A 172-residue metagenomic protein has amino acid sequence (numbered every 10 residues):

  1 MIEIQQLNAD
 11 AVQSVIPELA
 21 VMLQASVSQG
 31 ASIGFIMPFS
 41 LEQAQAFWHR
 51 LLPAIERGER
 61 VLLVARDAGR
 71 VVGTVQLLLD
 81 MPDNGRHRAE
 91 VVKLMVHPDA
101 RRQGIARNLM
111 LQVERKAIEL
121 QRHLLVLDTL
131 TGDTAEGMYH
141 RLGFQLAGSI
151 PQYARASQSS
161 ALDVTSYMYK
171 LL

Functional and structural regions predicted by a protein language model:
E3, A89, H123-Q145, S149-L172: C-terminal "cap" of GNAT-fold acetyltransferases
Q5-D10, S14-K93, H97, M110-Q112 (+2 more regions): Acetyl-CoA-dependent GNAT
G69, G73, G104-A106, G143: Conserved phosphate-binding and hydrolysis motifs of nucleotide-dependent enzymes
H97-D99, Q103: Active-site acidic-Proline motif in GNAT/NAT acetyltransferases
Q103, L120-H123: Short coil/turn segments at alpha/beta junctions that flank glycine-rich nucleotide-binding fingerprints
R107-M110, E136: Hydrophobic, well-ordered secondary-structure segments
